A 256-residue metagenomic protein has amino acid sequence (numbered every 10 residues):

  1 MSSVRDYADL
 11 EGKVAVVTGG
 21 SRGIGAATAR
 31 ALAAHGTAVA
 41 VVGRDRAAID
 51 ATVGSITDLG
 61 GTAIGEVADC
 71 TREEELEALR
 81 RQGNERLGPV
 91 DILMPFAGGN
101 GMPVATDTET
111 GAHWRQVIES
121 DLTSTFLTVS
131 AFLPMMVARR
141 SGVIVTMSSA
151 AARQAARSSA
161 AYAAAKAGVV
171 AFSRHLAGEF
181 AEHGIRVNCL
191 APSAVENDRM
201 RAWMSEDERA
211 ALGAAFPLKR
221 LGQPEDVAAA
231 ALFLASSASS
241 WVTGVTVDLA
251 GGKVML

Functional and structural regions predicted by a protein language model:
S2-Y7, P103, Q154, L232 (+1 more regions): Short C-terminal tail/terminal secondary-structure segment of NAD(P)H-dependent dehydrogenase/reductase domains
V14, S21-G23: Conserved glycine-rich cofactor-binding loop
V104-T106, T110-I118, M200, L212: Substrate-binding pocket helix/loop in short-chain dehydrogenase/reductase
D107, Q154-A160, E182-H183, K219 (+1 more regions): Active-site loop immediately N-terminal to the catalytic Tyr-X3-Lys motif of short-chain dehydrogenase/reductase
T110-F126, S141, V145, V169 (+1 more regions): Catalytic Tyr-X3-Lys loop
V129, A165, S173: Active-site helix of classical SDR
P134, G178-E182, S240: Alpha-helical segment proximal to the catalytic Tyr-Lys
S149: Residue(s) in the substrate-gating loop at a strand-loop-helix junction that position the organic substrate next
